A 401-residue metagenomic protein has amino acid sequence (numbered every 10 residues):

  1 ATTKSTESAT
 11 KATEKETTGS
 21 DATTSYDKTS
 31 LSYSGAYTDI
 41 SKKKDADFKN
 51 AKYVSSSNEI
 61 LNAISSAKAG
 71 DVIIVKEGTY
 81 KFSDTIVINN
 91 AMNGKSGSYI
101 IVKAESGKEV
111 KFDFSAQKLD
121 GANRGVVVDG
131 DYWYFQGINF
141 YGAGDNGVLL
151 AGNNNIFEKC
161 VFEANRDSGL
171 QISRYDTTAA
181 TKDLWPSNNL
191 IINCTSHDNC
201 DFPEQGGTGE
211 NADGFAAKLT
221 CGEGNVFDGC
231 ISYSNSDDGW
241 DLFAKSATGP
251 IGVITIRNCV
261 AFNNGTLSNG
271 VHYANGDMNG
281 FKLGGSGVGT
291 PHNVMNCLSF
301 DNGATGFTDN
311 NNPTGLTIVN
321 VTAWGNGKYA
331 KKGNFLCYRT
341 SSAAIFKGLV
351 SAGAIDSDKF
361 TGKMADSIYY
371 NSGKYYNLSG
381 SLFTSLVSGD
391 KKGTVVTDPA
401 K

Functional and structural regions predicted by a protein language model:
A1-T38: Ser/Thr/Gly/Pro-rich low-complexity, disordered linker/stalk segments of secreted and cell-surface proteins
Y26-N50, G209-E210, F215, N326-K331 (+1 more regions): Acidic, glycine- and Ser/Thr-rich low-complexity intrinsically disordered tracts in extracellular/secreted proteins
Y37-I88: Acidic Gly/Asp/Thr-rich repetitive segments characteristic of extracellular carbohydrate-active and adhesion proteins
S55-N58, E77, F82-S83, N93-G144: Right-handed parallel beta-helix/beta-spiral solenoid domain characteristic of secreted/periplasmic
K68, N90-M92, G97, G107 (+22 more regions): Parallel beta-helix/beta-solenoid
K76, N89, K103-E105, D113 (+25 more regions): Feature marks extracellular polysaccharide-active and adherence modules
T85-N90, G97, F114-V126, G142-L149 (+7 more regions): Extracellular beta-strand/beta-solenoid scaffold signature
